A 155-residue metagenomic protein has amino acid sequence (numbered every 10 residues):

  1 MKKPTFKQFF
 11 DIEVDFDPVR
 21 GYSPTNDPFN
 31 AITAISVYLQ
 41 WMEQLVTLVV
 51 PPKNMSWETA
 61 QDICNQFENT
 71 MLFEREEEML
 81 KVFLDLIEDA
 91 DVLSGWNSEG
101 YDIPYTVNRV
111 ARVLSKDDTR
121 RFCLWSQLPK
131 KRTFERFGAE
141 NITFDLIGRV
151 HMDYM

Functional and structural regions predicted by a protein language model:
M1-D89, S115-D118: DnaQ-like (DEDDh/DEDDy) 3′-5′ exonuclease domain used for proofreading and 3′-end trimming on nucleic acids
I32-W41, L45, V92-M155: Metal-dependent phosphoesterase core characteristic of DEDDh/y 3'-5' exonuclease domains
